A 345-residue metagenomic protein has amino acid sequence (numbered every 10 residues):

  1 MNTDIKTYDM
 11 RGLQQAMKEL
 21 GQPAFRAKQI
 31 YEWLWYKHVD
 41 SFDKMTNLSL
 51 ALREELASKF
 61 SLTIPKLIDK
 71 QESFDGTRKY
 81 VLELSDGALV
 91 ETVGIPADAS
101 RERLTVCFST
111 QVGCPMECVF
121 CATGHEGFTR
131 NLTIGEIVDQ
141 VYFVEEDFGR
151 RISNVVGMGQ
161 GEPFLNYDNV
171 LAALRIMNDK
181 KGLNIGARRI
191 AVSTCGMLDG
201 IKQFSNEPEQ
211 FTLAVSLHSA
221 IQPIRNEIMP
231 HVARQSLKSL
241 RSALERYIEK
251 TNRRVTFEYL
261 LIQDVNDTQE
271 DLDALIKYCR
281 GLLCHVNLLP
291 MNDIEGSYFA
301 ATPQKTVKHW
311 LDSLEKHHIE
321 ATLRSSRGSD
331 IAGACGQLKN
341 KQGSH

Functional and structural regions predicted by a protein language model:
M1-V90, G94-P96, E245-R253, L261-H345: Auxiliary Fe-S-binding modules of radical SAM enzymes
M10, P115, M197-D199, I221-Q222 (+1 more regions): Alpha-helix N-cap/helix-start and coil->helix boundary motif
S73, S109-T110, S193, S216: Short linear Ser/Thr-Pro motifs
Y80, E91-T92, L104-F108, L213-V215: Short beta-strand motif preference
D98-E136: Canonical Radical SAM [4Fe-4S] cluster-binding loop centered on the CxxxCxxC motif and its immediate flanking residues
H125-N154: Conserved alpha-helical substructure of the radical SAM core
F143-N154, G159-A321: Conserved AdoMet/S-adenosylmethionine-binding subsite of the radical SAM
